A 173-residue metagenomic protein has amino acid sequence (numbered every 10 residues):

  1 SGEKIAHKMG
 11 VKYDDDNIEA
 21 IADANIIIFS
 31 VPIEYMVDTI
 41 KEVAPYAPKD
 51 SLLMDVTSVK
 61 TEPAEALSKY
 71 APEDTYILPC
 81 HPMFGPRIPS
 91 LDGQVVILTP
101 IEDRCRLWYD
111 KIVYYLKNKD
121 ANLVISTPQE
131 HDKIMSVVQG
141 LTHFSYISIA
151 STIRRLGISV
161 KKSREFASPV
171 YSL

Functional and structural regions predicted by a protein language model:
S1-M9: NAD(P)-binding Rossmann-fold cofactor-contacting core
G10, A24, D50, D74 (+2 more regions): Short, well-ordered alpha-helix to beta-strand connector turns
G10-N17: Conserved SAM-binding strand-loop segment of SAM-dependent methyltransferases
N17-A47, L52: Rossmann-like NAD(P)-binding element
S30-P32, T57, P100: Glycine-rich, N-terminal phosphate-binding loop of Rossmann-like dinucleotide-binding domains
T39-P89: Rossmann-like NAD(P)(H) cofactor-binding subdomain of soluble oxidoreductases
G93-L173: Internal alpha-helical scaffold of NAD(P)-dependent oxidoreductase catalytic cores
